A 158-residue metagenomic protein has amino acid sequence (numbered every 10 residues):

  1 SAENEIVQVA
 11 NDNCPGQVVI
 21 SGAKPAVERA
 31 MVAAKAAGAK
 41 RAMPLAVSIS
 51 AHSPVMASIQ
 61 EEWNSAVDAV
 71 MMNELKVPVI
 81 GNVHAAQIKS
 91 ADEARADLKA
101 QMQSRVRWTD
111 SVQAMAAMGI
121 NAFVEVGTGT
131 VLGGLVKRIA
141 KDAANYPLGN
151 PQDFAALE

Functional and structural regions predicted by a protein language model:
S1-E158: Acyl-group transfer acyltransferase/transacylase scaffold of fatty acid/polyketide systems
